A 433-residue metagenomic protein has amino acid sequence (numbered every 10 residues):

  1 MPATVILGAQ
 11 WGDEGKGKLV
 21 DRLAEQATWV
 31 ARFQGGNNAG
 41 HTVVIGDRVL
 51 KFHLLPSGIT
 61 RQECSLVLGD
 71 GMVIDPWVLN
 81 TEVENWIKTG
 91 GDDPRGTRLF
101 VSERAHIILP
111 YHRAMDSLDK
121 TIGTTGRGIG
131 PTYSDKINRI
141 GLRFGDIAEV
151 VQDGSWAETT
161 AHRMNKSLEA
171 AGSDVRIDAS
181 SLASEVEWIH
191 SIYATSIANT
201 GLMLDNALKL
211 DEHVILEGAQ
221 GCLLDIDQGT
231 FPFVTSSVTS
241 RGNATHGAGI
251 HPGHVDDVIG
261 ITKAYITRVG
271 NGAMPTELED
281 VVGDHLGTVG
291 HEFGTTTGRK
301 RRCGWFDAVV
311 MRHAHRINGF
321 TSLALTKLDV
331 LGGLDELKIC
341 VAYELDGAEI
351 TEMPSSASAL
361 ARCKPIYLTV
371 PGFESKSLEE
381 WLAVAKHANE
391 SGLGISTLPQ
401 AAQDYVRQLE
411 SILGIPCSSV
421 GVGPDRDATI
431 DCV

Functional and structural regions predicted by a protein language model:
M1-V433: Non-transmembrane, aqueous-exposed alpha-helical and coiled segments at domain scale
